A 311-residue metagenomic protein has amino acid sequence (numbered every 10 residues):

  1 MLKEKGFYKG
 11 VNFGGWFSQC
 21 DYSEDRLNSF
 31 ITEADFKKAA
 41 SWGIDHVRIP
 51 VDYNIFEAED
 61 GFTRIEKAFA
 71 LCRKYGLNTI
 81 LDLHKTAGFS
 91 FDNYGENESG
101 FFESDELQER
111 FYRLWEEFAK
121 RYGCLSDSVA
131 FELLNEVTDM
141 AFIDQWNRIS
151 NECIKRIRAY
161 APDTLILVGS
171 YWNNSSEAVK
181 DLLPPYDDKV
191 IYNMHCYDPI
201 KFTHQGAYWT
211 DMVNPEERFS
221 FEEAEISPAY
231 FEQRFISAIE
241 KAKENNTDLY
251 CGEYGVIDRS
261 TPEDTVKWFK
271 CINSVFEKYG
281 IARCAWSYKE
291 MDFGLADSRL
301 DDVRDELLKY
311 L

Functional and structural regions predicted by a protein language model:
L2-L165, S170-A178, K189, D292 (+1 more regions): Active-site mouth of glycoside hydrolases
F13, M194-C196, Y288: Active-site donor-binding loop signature of nucleotide-sugar glycosyltransferases
P50, A229-E232, R259-K270: Short, well-ordered coil↔helix boundary/capping segments
Y53, V137, G255, S260 (+1 more regions): Residue-level signal for short, function-critical loop segments
E59-G61, R73, Y230-A238: Short, motif-level signal for alpha-helix interfacial/capping segments enriched in acidic residues and aromatics/proline
I65, N97-G100, L183-Y186, W209-D211 (+3 more regions): Short, hinge-like loop/turn segments at secondary-structure boundaries
E103-I226, E232-I257, C271-S274, K278-C284: Active-site region of glycoside hydrolase catalytic domains
T261-L311: Aromatic-rich peripheral "rim/lid" segments of glycoside hydrolase catalytic domains that contact and position glycan
